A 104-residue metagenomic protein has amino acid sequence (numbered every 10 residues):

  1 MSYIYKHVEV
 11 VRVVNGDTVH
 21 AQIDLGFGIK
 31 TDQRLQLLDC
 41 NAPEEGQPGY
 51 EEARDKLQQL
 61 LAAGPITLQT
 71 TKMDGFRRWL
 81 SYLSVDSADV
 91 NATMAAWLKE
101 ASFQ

Functional and structural regions predicted by a protein language model:
M1-Q104: Small beta-barrel nucleic-acid-binding modules, primarily SNase/OB-fold domains and secondarily Tudor-like barrels
